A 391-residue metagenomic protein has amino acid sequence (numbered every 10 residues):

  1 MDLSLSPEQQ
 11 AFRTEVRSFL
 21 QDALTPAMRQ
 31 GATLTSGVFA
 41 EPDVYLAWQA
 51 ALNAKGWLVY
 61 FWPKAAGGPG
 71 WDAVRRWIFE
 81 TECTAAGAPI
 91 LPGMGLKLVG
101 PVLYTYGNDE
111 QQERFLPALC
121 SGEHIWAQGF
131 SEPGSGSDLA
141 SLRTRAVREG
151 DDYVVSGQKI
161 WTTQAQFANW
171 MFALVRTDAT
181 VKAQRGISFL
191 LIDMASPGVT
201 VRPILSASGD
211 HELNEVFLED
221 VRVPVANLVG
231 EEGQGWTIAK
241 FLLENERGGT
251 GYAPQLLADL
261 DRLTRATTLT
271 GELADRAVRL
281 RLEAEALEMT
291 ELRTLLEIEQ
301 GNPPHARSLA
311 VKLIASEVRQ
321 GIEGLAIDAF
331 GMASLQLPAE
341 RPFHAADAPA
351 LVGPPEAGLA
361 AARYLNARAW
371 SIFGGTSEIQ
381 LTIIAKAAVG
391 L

Functional and structural regions predicted by a protein language model:
M1-G93, R114-A118, G249, L273-V278 (+1 more regions): Amphipathic, small/basic residue-rich leader segments at the start of a protein or domain
D2, V74, I78-F79, L98 (+3 more regions): Glycine-rich phosphate/cofactor-binding loops in nucleotide/flavin-utilizing enzymes
L3-L5, V199-M289, W370, K386: Glycine-rich beta->alpha junctions and the first turn(s) of the following alpha-helix
M28-F39, G271-A274, E285-A348: C-terminal helix-coil-helix/basic helical segment that borders enzyme active sites and/or dimer interfaces and provides
L46-E113, P117-E123, Q164-W170, A284 (+5 more regions): Internal helix-loop-helix
G122-F130: A short, Trp-centered hydrophobic/proline-enriched beta-strand micro-motif
T144-V147: A structural signal for short hydrophobic beta-strand segments in well-ordered beta-sheet cores
D151-D152, S156-R202: A short core secondary-structure module
